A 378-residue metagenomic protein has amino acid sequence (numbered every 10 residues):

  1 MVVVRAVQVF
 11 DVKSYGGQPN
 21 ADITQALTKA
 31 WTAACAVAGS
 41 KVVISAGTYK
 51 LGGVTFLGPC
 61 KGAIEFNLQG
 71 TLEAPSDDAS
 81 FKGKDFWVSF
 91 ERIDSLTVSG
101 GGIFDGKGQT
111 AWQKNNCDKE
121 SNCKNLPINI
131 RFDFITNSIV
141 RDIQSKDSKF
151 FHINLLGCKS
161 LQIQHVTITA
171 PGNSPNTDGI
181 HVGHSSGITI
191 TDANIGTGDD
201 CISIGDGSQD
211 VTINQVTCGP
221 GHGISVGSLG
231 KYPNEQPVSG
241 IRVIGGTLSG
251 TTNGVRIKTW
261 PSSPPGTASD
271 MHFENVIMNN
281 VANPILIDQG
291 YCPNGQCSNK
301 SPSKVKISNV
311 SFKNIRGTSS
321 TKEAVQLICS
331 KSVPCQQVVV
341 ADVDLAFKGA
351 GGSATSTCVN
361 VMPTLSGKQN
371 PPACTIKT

Functional and structural regions predicted by a protein language model:
M1-T378: Extracellular/periplasmic carbohydrate-active domains that bind, remodel, or depolymerize complex polysaccharides
